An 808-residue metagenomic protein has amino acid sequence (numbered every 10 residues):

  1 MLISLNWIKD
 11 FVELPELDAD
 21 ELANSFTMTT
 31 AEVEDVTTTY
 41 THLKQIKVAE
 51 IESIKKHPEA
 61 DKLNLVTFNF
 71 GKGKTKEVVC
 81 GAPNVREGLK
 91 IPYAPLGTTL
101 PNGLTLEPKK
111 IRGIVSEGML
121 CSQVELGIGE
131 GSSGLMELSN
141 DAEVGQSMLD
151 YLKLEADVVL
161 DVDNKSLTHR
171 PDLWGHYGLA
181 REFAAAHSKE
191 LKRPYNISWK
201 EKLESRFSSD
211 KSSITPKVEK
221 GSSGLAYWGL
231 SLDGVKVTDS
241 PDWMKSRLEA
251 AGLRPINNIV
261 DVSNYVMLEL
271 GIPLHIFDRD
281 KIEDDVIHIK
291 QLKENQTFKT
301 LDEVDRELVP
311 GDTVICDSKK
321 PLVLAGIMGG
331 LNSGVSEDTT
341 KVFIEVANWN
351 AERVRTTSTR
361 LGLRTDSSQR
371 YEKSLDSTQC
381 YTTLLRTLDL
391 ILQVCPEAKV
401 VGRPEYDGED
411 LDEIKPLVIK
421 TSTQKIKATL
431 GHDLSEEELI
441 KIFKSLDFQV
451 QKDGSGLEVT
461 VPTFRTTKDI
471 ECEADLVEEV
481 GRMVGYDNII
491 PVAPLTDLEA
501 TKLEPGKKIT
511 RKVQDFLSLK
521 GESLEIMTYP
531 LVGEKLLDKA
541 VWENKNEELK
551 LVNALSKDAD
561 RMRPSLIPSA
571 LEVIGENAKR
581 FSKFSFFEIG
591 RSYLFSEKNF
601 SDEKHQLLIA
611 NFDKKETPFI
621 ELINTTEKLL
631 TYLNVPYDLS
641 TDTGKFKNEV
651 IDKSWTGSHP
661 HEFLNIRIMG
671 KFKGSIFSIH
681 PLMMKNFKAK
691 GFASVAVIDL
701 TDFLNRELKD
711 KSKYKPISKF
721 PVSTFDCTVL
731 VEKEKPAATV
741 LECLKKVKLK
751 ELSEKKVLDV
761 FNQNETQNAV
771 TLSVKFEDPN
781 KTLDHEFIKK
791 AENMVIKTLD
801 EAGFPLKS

Functional and structural regions predicted by a protein language model:
M1-R206, F343, R360-G362, D366 (+3 more regions): Phosphate-backbone binding interfaces of nucleic-acid-interacting proteins
L2, S445-F448, E458, E616 (+2 more regions): A carboxyl-terminal module marker
I3-I8, D157-S166, L225-D233, D366-S374 (+8 more regions): Short, hydrophobic beta-strand segments
L5, N64, K192-T297: Glycine/proline-enriched, intrinsically flexible loops and inter-domain linkers
V48-V78, S246, A250, N257 (+1 more regions): Conserved mixed alpha/beta core segments that line enzyme active sites in large multi-domain catalysts
V115-E125, S132-E137, L154-V158, I315-I414 (+2 more regions): Mobile "lid/hinge" segments at catalytic clefts and subdomain interfaces of large enzymes
H187-K217, C395-I426, D433: Terminal amphipathic helices with adjacent charged low-complexity linkers/tails
I419-T423, K427-F584, K775-P779, F787-S808: Extended, well-folded interaction surfaces typified by the phenylalanyl-tRNA synthetase beta subunit core
